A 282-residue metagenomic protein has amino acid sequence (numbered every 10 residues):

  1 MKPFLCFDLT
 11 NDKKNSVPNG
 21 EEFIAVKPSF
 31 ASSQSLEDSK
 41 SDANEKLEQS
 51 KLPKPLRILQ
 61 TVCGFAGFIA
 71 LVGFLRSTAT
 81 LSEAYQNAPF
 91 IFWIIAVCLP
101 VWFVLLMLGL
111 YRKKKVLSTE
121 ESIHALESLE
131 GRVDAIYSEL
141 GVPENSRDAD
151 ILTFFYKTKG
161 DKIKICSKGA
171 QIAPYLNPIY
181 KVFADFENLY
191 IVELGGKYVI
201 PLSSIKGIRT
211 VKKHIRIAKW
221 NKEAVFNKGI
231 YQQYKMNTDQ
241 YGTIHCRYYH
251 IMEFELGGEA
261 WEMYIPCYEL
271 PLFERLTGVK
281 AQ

Functional and structural regions predicted by a protein language model:
K2-K14, P18-P53, W102-F186: Anionic N-terminal interaction surfaces
A43, L56, C63-A66, A70 (+2 more regions): Generic L/I/V-rich hydrophobic alpha-helical segments across diverse proteins
P53, T80-S82, A88-P89, R147: Intrinsically disordered, low-complexity coil/linker segments enriched for acidic/polar and small residues
L59-V62, L75, S82-V101: Hydrophobic alpha-helical transmembrane segments
A66-T80: N-terminal signal sequences
H124-E127, V192-L194, G257: Short strand-coil-strand connectors
P174-L176, K181-V225: Phosphoinositide-binding peripheral membrane targeting modules
G207-Q282: Acidic, Ser/Thr- and proline-rich intrinsically disordered linker/docking segments of eukaryotic scaffolds
